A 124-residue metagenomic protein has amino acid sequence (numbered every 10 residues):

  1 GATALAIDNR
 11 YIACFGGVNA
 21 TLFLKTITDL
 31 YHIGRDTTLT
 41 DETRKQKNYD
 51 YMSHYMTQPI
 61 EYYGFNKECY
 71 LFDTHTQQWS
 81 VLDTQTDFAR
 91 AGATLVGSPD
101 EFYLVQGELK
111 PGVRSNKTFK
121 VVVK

Functional and structural regions predicted by a protein language model:
G1-K124: Kelch-like beta-propeller repeat domains
